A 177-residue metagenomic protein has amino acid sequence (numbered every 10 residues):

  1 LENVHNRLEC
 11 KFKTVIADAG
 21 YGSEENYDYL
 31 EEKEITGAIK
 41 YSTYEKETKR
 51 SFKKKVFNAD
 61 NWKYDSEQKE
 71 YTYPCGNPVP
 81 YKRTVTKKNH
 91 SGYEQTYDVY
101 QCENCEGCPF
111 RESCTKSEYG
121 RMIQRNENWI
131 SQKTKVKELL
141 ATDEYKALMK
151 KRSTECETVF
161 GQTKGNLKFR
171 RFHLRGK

Functional and structural regions predicted by a protein language model:
L1-K177: Anion-binding and metal-coordination hotspots
